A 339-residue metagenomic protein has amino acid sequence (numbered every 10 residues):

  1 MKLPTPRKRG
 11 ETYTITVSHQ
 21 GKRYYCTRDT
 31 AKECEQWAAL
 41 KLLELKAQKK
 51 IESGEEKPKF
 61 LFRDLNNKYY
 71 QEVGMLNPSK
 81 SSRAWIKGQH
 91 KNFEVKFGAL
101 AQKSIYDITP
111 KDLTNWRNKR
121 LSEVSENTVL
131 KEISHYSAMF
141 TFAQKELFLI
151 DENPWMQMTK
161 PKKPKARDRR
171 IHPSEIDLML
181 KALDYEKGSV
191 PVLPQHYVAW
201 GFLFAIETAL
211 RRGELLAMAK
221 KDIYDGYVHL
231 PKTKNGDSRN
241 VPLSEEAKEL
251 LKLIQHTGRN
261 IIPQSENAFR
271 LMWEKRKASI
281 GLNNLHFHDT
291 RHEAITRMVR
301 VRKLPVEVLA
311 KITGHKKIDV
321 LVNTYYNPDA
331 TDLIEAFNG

Functional and structural regions predicted by a protein language model:
M1-D29: Short, Arg/Lys-rich segments that mark the N-terminal edge of DNA/RNA- and chromatin-recognition modules
E44-K46, N67-V124, M139-F142: Basic/aromatic-enriched alpha-helical hairpins
E126, L130, K145, L149-E152 (+3 more regions): Basic, Lys/Arg- and aromatic-enriched nucleic-acid-binding interface segment
Q157, R169, T208, G213-K252: Conserved tyrosine-mediated DNA breakage-rejoining catalytic core shared by Y-recombinases
R170, K232-G236, E246-K248, T313-N338: Catalytic-site neighborhood detector that most strongly recognizes the C-terminal catalytic loop/helix of tyrosine
W200-L203, E207, G213-E214, D289-H315 (+1 more regions): C-terminal catalytic core of tyrosine-transesterase DNA break-rejoin enzymes
K221-D225, K303-T324: Short, polar N-cap/turn motifs at the start of nucleic acid-interacting alpha helices
S244-N283: Active-site/catalytic core of tyrosine-dependent DNA strand-transfer enzymes
